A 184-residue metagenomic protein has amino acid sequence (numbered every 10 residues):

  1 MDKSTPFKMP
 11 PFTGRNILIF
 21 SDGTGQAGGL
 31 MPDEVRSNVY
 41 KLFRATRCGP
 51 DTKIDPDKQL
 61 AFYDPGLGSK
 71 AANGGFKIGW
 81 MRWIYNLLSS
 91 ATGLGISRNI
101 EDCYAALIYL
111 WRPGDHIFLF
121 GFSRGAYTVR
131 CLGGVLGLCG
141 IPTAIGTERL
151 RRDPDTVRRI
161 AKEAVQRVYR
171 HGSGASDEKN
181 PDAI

Functional and structural regions predicted by a protein language model:
M1-I184: Active-site- or binding-pocket-proximal scaffold segments within functional domains
